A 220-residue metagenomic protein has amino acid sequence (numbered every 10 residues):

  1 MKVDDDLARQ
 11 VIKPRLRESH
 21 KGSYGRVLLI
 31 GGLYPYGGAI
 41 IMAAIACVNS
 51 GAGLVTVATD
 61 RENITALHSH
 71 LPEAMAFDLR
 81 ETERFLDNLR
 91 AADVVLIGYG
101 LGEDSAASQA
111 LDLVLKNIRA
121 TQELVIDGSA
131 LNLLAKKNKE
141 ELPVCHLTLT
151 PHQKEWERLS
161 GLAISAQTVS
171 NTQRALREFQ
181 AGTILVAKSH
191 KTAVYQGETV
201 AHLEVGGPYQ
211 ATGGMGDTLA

Functional and structural regions predicted by a protein language model:
M1-E123, N132-T148, Q153, E157-A220: Small-residue (G/A/S/T)-rich helix-start motifs and N-terminal tracts that mark the onset
